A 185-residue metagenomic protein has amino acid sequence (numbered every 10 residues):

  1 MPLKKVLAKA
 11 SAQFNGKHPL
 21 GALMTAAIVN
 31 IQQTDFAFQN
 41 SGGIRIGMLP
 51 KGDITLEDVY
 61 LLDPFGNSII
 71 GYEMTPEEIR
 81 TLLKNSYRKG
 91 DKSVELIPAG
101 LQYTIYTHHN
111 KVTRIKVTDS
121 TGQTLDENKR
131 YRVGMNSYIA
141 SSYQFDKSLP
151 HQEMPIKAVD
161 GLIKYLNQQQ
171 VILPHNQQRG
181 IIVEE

Functional and structural regions predicted by a protein language model:
M1, K9-Q13, H18-A22: A conserved active-site cap/scaffold subdomain adjacent to cofactor or substrate pockets
M1-K5, K17, Q33-F36, L83: Proteins with a high burden of low-complexity, intrinsically disordered sequence enriched in S/T/G/P/A and R, requiring
P2-S11, A140-F145: Acidic/histidine-rich, surface-exposed loop or edge segments in extracytoplasmic proteins
A22-E185: Feature captures C-terminal
